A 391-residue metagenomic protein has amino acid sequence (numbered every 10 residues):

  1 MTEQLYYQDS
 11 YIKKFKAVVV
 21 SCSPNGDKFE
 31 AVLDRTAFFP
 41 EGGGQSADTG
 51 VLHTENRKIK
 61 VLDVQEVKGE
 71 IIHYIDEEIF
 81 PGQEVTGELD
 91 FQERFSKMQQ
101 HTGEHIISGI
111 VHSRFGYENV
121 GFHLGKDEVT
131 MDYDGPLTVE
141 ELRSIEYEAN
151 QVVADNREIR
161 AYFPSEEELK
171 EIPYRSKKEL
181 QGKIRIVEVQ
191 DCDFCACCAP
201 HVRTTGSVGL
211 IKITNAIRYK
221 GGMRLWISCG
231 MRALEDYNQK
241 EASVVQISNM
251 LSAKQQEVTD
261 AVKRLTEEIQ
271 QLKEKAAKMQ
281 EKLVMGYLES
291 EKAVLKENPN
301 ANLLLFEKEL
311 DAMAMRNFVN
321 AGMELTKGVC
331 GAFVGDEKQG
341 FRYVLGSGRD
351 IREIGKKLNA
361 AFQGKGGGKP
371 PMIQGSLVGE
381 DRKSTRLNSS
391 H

Functional and structural regions predicted by a protein language model:
M1-R386: A glycine- and charged-residue-rich anion-binding loop/surface
L387-H391: Positively charged, low-complexity/disordered segments
